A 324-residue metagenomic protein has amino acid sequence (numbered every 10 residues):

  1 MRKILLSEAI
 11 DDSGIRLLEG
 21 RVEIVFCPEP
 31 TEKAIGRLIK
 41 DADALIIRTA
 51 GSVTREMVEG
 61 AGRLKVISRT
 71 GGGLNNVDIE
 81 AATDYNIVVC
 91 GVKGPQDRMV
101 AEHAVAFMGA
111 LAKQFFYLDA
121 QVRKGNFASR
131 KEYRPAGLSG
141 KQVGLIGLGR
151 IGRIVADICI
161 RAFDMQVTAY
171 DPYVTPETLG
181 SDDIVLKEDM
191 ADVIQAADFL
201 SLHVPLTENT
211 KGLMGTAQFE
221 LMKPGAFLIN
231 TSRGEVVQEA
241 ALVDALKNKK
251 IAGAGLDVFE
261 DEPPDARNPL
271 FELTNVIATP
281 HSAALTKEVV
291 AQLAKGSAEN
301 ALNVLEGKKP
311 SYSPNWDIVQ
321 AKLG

Functional and structural regions predicted by a protein language model:
M1-C90, G215, L221: An N-terminal-biased, well-structured beta-alpha scaffold segment characteristic of Rossmann-like dinucleotide-binding
R2, V25, D97, T168-Y170 (+2 more regions): Structural/interface elements that position substrates and couple domains in central-metabolism enzymes
K3, E23, Q142, M165-Q166: Residues at the starts of beta-strands that form the adenosine-phosphate
E8, P28, Y170-Y173, S232: N-terminal Rossmann-fold cofactor-binding loop
S52-V58, P172-P269: Rossmann-like adenosine-cofactor binding region
Y85, K93-Q142, I154-A162, Y312-W316: Phosphate-binding beta-alpha-beta segment of Rossmann-like dinucleotide-binding domains, i.e., the NAD(P)
L148-G149: Glycine-rich Rossmann-fold phosphate-binding loop(s) that bind the pyrophosphate of adenine dinucleotide cofactors
G225, T231-G324: Rossmann-like dinucleotide-binding domain for NAD(H)/NADP(H)
